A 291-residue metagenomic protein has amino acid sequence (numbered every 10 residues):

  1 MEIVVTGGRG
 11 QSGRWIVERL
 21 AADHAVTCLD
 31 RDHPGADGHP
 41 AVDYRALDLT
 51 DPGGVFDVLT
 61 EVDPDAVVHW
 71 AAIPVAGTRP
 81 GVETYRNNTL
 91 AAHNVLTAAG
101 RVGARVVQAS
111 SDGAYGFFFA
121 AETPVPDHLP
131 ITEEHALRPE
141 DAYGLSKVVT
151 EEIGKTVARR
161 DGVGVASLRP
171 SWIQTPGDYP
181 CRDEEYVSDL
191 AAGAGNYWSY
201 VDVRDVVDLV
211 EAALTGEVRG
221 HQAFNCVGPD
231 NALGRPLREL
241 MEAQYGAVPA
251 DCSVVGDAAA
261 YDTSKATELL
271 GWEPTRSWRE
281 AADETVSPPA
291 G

Functional and structural regions predicted by a protein language model:
I3-A22: N-terminal Rossmann NAD(P)H-binding glycine-rich loop of SDR-like oxidoreductase domains
L47-N87: NAD(P)H-binding glycine-rich loop region in Rossmannoid oxidoreductase-like domains and their noncatalytic homologs
H93-E140: Conserved Rossmann-fold NAD(P)-dependent oxidoreductase catalytic core, especially the SDR/UDP-sugar
E133-E140, S167-R204: A conserved pocket-lining segment of Rossmann-fold NAD(P)-dependent short-chain dehydrogenase/reductase
R138-V165: Active-site Tyr-X1-5-Lys
R160-G164, T175-D183, A212-A223: Glycine/proline-rich active-site loop of Rossmann-fold NAD(P)-dependent oxidoreductases
V207-T263, E268-L269: Mid/C-terminal beta-alpha module of Rossmann-like enzyme folds, strongest in SDR-family dehydrogenases/epimerases
D257, T263-E268, E273, S277-G291: Amphipathic terminal alpha-helices
